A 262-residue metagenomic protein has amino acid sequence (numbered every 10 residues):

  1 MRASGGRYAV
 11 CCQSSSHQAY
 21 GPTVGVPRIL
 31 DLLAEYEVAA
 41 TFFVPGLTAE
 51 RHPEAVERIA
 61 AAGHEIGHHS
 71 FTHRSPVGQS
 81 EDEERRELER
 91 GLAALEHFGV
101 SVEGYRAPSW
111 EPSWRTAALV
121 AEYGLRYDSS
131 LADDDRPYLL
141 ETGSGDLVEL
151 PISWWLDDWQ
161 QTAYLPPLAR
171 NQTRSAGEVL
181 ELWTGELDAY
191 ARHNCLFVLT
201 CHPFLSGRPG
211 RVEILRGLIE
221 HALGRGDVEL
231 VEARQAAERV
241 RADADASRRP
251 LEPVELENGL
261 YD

Functional and structural regions predicted by a protein language model:
M1-G104, S109-W155, G177-L199, G207-D262: Catalytic alpha-helical scaffold of carbohydrate-active enzymes acting on polysaccharides/glycoconjugates
V102, L165-S175, P203-F204: Surface-exposed cleft-lining segments at the edges of enzyme active sites
E149-Q172: Glycine-rich, positively charged active-site loop/lid region within alpha/beta enzyme cores that binds and organizes
